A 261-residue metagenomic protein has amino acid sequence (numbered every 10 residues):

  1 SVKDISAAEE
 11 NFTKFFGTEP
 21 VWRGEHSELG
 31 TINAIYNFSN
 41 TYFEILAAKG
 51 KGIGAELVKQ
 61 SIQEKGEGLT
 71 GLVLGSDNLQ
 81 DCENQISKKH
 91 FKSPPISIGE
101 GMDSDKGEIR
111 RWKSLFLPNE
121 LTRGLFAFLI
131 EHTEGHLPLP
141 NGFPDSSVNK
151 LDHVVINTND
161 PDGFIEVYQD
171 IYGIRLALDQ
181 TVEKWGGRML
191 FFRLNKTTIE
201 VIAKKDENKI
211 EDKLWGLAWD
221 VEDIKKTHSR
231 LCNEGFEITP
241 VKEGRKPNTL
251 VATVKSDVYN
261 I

Functional and structural regions predicted by a protein language model:
S1-D4, A34-S39, L57-K88, K150-D160 (+1 more regions): Vicinal oxygen chelate
S1-N40, A47-G52: An N-terminus-focused feature that recognizes amino-terminal "leader" regions
A8-T13, Y36, I86, F164-Q169 (+1 more regions): Conserved active-site tyrosine of GNAT-family acetyltransferases
F15-P20, H90-F91, D170-L176, E234-E237: Conserved acetyl-CoA-binding loop of GNAT-fold acetyltransferases
H26-L29, V182-K184, E207-K209, G244-K246: A short beta-turn/loop motif at secondary-structure boundaries
E44, Q80-S147, K184, L190-L194 (+3 more regions): Vicinal oxygen chelate
G50-A55, F192, V221-I224: A low-complexity, Ser/Thr/Gly/Pro-enriched, surface-exposed linker/loop concept that marks segments flanking
V73, H136-I202: Surface-exposed interaction/gating patches
